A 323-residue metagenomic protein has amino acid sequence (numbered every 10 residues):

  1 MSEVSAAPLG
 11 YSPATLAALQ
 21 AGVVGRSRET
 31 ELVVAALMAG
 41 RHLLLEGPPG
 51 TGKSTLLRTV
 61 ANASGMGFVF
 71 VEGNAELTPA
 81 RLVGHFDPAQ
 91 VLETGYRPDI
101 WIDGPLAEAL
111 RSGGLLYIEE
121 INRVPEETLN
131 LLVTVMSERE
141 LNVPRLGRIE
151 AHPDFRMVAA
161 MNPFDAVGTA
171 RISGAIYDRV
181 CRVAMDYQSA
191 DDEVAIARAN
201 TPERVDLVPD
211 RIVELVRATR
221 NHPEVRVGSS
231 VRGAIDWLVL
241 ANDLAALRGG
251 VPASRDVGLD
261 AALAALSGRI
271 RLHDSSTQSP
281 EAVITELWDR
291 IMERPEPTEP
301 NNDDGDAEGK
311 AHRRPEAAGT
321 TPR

Functional and structural regions predicted by a protein language model:
S2-D210: AAA+ P-loop NTPase catalytic core and its hallmark functional loops
L32-A39, L240, L263-G268: Short, hydrophobic/amphipathic alpha-helical patches that form generic packing surfaces within helical domains
G52-K53, S229-A234, G258: Short, conserved alpha-helical segments within structured domains
F86-A89, G113, N200-T201, L215-T219 (+3 more regions): Alpha-helix boundary/capping residues
V135, I212-L215, A261: Short acidic/histidine-centered micro-motifs embedded in hydrophobic/aromatic stretches that mark compact functional
R179, D192-I196, A218, W237-L240 (+2 more regions): A general alpha-helix detector
P202-A253: Conserved AAA+ ATPase small/helical "lid" subdomain
G250-R323: C-terminal engagement/docking regions of AAA+ P-loop ATPases
